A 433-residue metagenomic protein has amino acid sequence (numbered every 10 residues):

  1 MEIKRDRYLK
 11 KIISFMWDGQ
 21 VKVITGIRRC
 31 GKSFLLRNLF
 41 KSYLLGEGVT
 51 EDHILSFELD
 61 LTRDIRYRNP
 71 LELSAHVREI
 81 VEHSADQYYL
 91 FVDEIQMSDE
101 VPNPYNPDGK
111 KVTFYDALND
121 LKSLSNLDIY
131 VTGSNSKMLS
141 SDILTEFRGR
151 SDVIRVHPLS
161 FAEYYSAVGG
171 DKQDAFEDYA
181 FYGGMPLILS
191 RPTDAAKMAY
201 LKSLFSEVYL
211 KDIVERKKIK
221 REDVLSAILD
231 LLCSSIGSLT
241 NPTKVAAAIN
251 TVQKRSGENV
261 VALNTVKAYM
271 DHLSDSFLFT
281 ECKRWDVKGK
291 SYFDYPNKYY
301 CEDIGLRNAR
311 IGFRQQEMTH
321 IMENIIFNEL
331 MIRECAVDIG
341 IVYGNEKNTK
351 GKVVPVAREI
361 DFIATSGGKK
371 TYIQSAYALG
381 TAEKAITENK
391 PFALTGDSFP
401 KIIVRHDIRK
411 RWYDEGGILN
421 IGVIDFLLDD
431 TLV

Functional and structural regions predicted by a protein language model:
E2-G19: Pre-Walker A adenine-sensing motif
S33: Walker A/P-loop
L55-D86: Short glycine-rich substrate-engagement loop in P-loop NTPases that contacts/grips substrate
F91, D128-S134, R155: Structural recognition of the conserved hydrophobic beta-strand(s) that form the central parallel beta-sheet of P-loop
Q96-Y130: Conserved Walker B catalytic segment
S134-S136, S140-L239, T243: Interdomain motor-coupling "hinge/lid" segment immediately C-terminal to the ATP-binding subdomain of NTP-driven enzymes
D194-K369: Accessory nucleic acid-recognition modules appended to NTPase machines
I408-V433: Domain-level recognition of nuclease-like catalytic cores that cleave nucleotide substrates
